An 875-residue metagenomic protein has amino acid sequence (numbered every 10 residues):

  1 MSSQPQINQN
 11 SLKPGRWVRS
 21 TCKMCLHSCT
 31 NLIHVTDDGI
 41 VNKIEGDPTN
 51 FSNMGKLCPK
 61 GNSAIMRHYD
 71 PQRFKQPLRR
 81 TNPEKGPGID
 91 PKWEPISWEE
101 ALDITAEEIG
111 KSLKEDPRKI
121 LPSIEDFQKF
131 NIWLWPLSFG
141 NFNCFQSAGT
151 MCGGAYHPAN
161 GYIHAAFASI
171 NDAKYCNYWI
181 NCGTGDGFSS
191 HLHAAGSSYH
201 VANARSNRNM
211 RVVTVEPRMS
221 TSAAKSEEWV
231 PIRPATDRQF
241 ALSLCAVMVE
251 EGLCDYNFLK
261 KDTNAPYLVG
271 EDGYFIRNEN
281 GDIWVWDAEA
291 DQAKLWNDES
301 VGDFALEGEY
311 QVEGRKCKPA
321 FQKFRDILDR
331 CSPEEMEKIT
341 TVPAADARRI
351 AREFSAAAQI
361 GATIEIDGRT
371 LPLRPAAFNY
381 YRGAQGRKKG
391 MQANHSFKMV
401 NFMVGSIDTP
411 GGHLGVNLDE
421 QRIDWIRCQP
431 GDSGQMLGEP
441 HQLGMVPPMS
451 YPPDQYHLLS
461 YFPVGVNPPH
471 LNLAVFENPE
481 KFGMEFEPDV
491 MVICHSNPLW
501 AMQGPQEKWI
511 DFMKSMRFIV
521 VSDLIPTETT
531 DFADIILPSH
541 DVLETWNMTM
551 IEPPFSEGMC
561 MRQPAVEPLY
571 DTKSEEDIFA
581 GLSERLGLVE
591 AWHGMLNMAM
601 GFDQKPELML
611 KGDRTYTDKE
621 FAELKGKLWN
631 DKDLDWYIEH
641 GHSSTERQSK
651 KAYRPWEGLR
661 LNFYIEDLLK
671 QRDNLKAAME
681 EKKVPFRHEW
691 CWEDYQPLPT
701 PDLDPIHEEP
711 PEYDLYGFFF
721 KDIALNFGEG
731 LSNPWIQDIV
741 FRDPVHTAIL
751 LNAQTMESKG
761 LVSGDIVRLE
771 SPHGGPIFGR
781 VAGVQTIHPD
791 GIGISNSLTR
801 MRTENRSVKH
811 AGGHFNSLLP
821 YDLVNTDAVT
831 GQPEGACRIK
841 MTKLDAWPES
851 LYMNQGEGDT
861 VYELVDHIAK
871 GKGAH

Functional and structural regions predicted by a protein language model:
M1-G302, K316-C317, L582, L588 (+5 more regions): N-terminal export/assembly segments and adjacent metallocofactor-ligating motifs of anaerobic energy-metabolism
Q6-I7, K13, W17-T21, T36-D37 (+8 more regions): A cross-kingdom feature strongest in bacterial/archaeal respiratory oxidoreductases
Q76, R80-E100, A246, E251-R349 (+9 more regions): N-terminal leader/propeptide and maturation segments of large enzyme subunits in energy/redox metabolism and hydrolases
P77, I104-S112, W135-F142, C182 (+18 more regions): Generic, well-ordered alpha-helical scaffold segments in large soluble proteins
W98-I120, S169-W179, I327-L328, I350-A377 (+1 more regions): Glycine-rich phosphate/diphosphate-binding loops that line cofactor/substrate pockets in enzymes
D116-I120, D255-L259, T363-I366, D408-G415 (+1 more regions): Flexible, glycine/charged-enriched surface loops at secondary-structure junctions
E125-F127, K261-A265, E353-F354, G368-L371 (+3 more regions): A glycine-rich phosphate-binding loop feature that marks nucleotide/adenosyl-phosphate handling sites
I350-P479, N547, I551, D673: A glycine-rich, hydrophobic/aromatic-adjacent loop/helix-cap motif
